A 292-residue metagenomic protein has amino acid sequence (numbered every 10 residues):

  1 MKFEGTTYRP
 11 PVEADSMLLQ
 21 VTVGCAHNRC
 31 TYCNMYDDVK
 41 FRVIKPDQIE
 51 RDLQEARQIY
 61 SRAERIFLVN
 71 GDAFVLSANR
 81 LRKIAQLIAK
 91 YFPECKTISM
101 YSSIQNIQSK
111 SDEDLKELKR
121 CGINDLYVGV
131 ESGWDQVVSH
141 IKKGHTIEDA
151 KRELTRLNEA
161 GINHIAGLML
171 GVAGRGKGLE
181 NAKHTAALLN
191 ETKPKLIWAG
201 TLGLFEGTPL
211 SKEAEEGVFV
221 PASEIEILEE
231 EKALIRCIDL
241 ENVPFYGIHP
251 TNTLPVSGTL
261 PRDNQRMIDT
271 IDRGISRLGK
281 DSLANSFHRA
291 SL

Functional and structural regions predicted by a protein language model:
M1-E13, A187-L292: Auxiliary Fe-S-binding modules of radical SAM enzymes
G5-R51: Canonical Radical SAM [4Fe-4S] cluster-binding loop centered on the CxxxCxxC motif and its immediate flanking residues
C25, C33, I49, L68 (+5 more regions): Conserved, mostly hydrophobic/aromatic
I49, L81, S111, A150 (+3 more regions): Aromatic/hydrophobic pocket-lining residues that form the small-molecule binding cavity in soluble enzyme cores
R57-E159, N163, D239: Conserved SAM/AdoMet-binding glycine-rich loop
A63-V69, Y127, H164-L168, I197-G203 (+1 more regions): Short beta-strand segments at enzyme active-site cores
Q105, G133-V137, L157-N181, G200-E206 (+1 more regions): Conserved strand-turn element in the central/C-terminal portion of the radical SAM core barrel that lines
E113-L115, G174-E191: Catalytic cores of alpha/beta
